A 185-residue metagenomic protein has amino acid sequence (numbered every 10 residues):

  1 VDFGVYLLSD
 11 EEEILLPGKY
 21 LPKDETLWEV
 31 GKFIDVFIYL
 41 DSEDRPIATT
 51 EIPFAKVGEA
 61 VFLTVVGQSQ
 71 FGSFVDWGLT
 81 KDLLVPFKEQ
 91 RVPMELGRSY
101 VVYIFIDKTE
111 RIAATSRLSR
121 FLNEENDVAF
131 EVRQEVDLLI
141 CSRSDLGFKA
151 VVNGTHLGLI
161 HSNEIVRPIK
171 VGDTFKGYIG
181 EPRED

Functional and structural regions predicted by a protein language model:
V1-D185: Single-stranded RNA-binding regions, centering on S1/OB-family and related RNA-binding modules
